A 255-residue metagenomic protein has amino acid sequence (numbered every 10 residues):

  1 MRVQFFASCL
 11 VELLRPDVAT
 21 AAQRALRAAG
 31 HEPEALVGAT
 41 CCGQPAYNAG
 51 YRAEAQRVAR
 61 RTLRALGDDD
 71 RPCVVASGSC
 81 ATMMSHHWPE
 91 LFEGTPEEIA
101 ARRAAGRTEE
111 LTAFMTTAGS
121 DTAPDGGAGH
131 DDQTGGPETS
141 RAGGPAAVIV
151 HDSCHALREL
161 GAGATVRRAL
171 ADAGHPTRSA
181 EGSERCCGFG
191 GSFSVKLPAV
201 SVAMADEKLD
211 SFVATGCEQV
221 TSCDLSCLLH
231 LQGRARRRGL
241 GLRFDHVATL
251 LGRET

Functional and structural regions predicted by a protein language model:
M1-T255: Iron-sulfur cluster-binding electron-transfer modules in prokaryotic oxidoreductases
